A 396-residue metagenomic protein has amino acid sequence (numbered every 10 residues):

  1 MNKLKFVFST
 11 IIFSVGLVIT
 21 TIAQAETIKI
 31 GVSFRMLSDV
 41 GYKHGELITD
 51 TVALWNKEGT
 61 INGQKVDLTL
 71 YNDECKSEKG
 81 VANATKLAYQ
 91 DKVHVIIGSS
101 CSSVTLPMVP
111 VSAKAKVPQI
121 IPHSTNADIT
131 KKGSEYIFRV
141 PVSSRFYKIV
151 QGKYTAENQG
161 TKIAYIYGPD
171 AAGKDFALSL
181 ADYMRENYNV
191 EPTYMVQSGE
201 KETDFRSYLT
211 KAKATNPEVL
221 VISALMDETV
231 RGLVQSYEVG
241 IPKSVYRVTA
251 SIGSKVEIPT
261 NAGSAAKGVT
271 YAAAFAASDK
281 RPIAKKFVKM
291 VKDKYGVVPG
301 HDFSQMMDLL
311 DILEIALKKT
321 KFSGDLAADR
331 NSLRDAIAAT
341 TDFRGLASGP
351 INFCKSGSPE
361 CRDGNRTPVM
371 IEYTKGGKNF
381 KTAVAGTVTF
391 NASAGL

Functional and structural regions predicted by a protein language model:
S9-I19: Bacterial N-terminal signal peptides
G31-D50, Y71-E78, S100, I166-K174 (+2 more regions): Extracytoplasmic "Venus flytrap"
V32, L87-S100, I120-P122, A164-Y167 (+4 more regions): Periplasmic-binding protein-like
V40-L47, I61-K131, V140, S198-F205 (+1 more regions): Beta-alpha junction/loop-to-helix N-cap segments that form part of ligand/metal-binding clefts
G41-N62, S179-R185: Short, polar/charged alpha-helical segment
A82, A127-D128, E135-V239, A277-K286: Extracellular/periplasmic Venus flytrap/periplasmic-binding protein
L233-M307, K319-T320, V384-G395: Extracellular/periplasmic periplasmic-binding protein-like sensory domains
K294-G300, E314-F380, G395-L396: Segments of small-molecule ligand-sensing domains
